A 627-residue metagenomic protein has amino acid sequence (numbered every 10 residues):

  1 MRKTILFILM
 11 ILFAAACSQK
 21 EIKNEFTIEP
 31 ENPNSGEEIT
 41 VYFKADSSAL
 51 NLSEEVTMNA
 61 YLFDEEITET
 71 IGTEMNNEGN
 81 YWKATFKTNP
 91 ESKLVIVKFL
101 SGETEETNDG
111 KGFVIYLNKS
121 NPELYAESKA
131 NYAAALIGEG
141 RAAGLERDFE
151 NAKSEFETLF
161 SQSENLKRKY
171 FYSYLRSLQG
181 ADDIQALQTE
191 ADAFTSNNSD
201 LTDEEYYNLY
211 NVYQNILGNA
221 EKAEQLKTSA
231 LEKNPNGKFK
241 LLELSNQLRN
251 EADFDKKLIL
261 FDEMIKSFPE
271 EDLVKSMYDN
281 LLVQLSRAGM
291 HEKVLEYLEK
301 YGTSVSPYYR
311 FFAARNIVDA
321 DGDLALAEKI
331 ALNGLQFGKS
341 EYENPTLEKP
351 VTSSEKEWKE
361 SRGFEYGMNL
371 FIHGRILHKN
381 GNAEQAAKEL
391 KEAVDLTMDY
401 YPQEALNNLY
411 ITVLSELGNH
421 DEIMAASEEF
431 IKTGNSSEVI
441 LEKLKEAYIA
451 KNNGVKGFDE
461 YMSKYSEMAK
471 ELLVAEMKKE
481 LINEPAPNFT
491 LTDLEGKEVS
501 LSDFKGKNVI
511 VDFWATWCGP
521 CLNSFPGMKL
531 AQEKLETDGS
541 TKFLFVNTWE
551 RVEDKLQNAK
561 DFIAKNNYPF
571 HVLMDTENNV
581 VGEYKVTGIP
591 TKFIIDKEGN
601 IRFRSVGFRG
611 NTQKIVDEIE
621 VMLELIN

Functional and structural regions predicted by a protein language model:
C17-S196, N208-Y213, A220-E232, L244-S245 (+3 more regions): Glycan-association/targeting regions that enable binding to alpha-glucans and other polysaccharides
P90-K93, E123-A133, S163-Y172, A186-L187 (+8 more regions): Generic helix N-cap/helix-start motif at coil->alpha-helix transitions
E416, E428-N488, S502-K505, Q557: N-proximal helix/coil linker or "cap" segments that precede and/or mark the start of modular domains
T490-T492, Q557-E598: Short, internal strand/loop/helix patches that form the active-site neighborhood or redox-interaction surface
T490-V509, Q532-K534: A short beta-strand-turn-helix
K505-G506, F513-L530: Conserved redox-active cysteine motifs that mediate thiol-disulfide chemistry, especially di-cysteine Cys-X(1-2)-Cys
N523-K565, T576-E583: Structural microenvironment flanking redox-active thiols in thiol-disulfide oxidoreductases
K597-N627: Thiol-/selenol-based redox modules, centered on thioredoxin-like and closely related oxidoreductase domains
